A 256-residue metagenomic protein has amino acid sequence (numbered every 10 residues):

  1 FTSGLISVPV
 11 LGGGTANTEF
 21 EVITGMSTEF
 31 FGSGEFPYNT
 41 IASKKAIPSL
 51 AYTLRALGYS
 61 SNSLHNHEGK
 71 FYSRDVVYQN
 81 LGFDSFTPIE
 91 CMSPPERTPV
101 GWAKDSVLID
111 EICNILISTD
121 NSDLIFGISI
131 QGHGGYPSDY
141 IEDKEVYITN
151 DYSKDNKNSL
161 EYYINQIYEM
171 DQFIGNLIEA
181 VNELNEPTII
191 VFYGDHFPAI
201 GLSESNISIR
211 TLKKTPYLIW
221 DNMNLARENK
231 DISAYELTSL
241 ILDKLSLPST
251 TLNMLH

Functional and structural regions predicted by a protein language model:
F1-H256: Solvent-exposed soluble domains appended to multi-pass membrane proteins
